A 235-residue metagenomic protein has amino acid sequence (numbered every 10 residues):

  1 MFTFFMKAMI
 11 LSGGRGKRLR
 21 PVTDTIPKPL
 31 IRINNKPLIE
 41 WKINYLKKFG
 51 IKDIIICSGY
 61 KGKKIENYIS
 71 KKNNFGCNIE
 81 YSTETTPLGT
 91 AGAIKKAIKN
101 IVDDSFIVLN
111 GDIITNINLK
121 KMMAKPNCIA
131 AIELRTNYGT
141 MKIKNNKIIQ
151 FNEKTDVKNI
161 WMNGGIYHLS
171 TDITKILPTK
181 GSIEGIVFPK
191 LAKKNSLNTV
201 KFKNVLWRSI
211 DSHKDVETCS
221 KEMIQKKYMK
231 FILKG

Functional and structural regions predicted by a protein language model:
F2-D24, F49, S196: N-terminal nucleotide-binding beta1-loop-alpha1 segment
F2-I10, R32, K36-N110, I176 (+1 more regions): Conserved N-terminal catalytic core of the sugar/cofactor nucleotidyltransferase
R15, G111-I113: Active-site metal-binding loops of divalent metal-dependent hydrolases
L19, I65-I69, C219: Hydrophobic packing residues within well-ordered alpha-helices of enzyme cores
L30, M141-I143, T199: A structural signal for short hydrophobic beta-strand segments in well-ordered beta-sheet cores
Y60, C128-I143: Short beta-strand-to-loop element that shapes/binds the nucleotide-sugar donor at the catalytic cleft/hinge
I107, I114, K120-M123, R135 (+1 more regions): Catalytic-core segments of class I nucleotidyltransferases/pyrophosphorylases that form NMP-activated intermediates
